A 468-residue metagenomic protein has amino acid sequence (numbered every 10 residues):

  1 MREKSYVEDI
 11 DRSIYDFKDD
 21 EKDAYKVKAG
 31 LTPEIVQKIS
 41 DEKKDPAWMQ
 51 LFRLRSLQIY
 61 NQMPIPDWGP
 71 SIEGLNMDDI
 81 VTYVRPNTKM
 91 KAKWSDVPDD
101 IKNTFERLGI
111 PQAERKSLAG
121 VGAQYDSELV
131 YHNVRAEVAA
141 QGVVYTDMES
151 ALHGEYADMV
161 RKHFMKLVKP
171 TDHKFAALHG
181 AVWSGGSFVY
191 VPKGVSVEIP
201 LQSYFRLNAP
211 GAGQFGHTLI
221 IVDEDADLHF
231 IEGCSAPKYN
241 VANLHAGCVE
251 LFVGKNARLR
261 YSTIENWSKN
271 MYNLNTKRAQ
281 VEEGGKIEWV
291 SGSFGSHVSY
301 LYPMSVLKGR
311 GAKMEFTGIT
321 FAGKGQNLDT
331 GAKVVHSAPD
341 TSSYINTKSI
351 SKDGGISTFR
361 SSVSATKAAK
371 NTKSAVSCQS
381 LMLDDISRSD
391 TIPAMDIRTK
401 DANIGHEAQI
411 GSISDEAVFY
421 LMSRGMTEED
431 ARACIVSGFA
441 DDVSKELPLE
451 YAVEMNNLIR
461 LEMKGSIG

Functional and structural regions predicted by a protein language model:
R2-Y6, I10, Y25-D172, A176-A177 (+1 more regions): N-terminal amphipathic, basic helical "cap/leader" segment at the start of enzyme domains
I14-Y15, P339: Extended intrinsically disordered or low-complexity segments
D16-K18, P33-Q37, D396-I397: Short acidic (Asp/Glu) and glycine-rich catalytic loops that position anionic groups and cofactors
F17-D20, K43: Non-catalytic terminal regions with compositionally biased, polar/charged low complexity
W68-S71, E428, Y451: Flexible, glycine/charged-enriched surface loops at secondary-structure junctions
Y131-N133, E137, Q141-M426, A440 (+1 more regions): Conserved beta-strand/loop scaffold segments within soluble protein domains that form the structured core and edges
